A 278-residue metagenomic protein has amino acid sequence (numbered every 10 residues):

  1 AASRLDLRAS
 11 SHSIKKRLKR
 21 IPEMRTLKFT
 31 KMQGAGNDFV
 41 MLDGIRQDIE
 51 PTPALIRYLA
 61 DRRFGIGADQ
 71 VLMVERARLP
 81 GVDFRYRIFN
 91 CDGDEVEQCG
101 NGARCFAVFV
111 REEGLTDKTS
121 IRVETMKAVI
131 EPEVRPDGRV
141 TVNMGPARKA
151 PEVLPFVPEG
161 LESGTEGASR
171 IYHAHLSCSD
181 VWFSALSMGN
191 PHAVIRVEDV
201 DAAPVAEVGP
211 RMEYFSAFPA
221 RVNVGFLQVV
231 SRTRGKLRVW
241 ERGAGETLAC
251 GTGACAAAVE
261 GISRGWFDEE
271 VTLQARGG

Functional and structural regions predicted by a protein language model:
A1-S3: Short, strongly patterned local motifs
L7, I45, A68, L161 (+2 more regions): Intrinsically disordered, low-complexity regions
S13, V110, H173-A174, L227: Compositionally biased, intrinsically disordered low-complexity regions enriched in proline and serine
S13-K15, R20: Short, positively charged and aromatic/hydrophobic N-terminal segments
I21-D137, A193-G278: A glycine-rich beta-to-alpha transition motif near the start of alpha/beta enzyme domains, typified by
L115, E124-V197, D201-P204, R276-G278: ATP-dependent small-molecule kinase catalytic core of the GHMP/sugar-kinase superfamily and closely related
